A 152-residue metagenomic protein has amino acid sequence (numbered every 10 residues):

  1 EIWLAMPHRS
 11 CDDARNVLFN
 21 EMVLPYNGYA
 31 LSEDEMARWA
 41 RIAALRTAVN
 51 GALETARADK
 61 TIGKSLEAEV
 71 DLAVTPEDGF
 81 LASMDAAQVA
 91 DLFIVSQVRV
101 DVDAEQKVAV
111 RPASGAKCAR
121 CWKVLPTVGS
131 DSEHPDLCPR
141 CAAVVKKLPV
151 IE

Functional and structural regions predicted by a protein language model:
E1-A52, A56-L81, R99-A109, K146: Acidic, turn-prone loop/beta-hairpin segments
A86-R99: A glycine-rich helix N-cap at a beta->alpha junction
A113-A116, E133: Flanking scaffold residues of small Cys/His-coordinated metal-binding clusters
C118-C121, C138-C141: Short cysteine-rich clusters marking metal-coordination/redox-active sites
V124-T127, V144: Cys/His-rich metal-chelating microdomains
T127-D136: Short linker/helix segments within small regulatory modules
V144-E152: Short metal-binding segments enriched for Cys and/or His
